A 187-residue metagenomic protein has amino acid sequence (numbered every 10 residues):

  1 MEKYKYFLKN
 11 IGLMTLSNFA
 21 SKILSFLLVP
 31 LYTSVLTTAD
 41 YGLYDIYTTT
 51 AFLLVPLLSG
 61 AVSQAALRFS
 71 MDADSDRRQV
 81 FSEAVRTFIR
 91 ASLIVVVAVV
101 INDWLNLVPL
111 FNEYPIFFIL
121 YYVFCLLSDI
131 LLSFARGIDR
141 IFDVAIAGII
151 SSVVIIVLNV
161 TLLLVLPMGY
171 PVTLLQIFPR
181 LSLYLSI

Functional and structural regions predicted by a protein language model:
M1-L24, S75: N-terminal membrane topogenesis motif
K3-K5, L36-D40, L54-T87, R136-F142: Transmembrane-helix boundary and interhelical linker motifs in polytopic inner-membrane proteins
T15-N18, L24-L28, D45-S70, C125-S128: Small-residue-rich midsections of specific transmembrane alpha-helices
N18, K22, T49-F52, S92 (+3 more regions): Residue-level recognition of pore/gate-forming positions within transmembrane alpha-helices of multi-pass
F19, I23, G60, S82-N112 (+1 more regions): Alpha-helical transmembrane segments of multi-pass membrane transport and lipid-handling proteins
V29-L53, Y170-L174: Interfacial/gating helices of multi-pass transporter permease domains
L53, L57, I89-V97, L107-F134 (+2 more regions): Alpha-helical transmembrane segments of multi-pass membrane proteins
I116, A145-I187: Hydrophobic alpha-helical transmembrane segments
